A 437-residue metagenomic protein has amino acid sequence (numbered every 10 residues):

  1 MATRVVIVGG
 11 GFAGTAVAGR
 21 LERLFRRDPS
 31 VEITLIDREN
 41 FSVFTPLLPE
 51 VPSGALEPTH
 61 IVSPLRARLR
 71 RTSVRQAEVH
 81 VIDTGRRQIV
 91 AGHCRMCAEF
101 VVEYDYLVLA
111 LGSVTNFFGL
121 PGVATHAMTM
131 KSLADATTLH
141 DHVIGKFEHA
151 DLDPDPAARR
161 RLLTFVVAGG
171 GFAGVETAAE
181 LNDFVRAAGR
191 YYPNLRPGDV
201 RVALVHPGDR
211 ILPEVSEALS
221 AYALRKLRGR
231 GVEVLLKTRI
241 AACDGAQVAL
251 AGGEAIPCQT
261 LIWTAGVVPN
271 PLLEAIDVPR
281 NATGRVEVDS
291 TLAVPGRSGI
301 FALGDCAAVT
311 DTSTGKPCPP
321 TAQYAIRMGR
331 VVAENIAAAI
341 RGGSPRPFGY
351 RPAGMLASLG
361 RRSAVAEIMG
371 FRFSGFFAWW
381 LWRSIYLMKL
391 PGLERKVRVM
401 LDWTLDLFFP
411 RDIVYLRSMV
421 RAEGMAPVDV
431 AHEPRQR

Functional and structural regions predicted by a protein language model:
M1-A2, S73-A168, F184, I262: FAD-binding core/adjacent interface of flavoenzyme oxidoreductases
M1-V81, F165, V175-V215, I262 (+1 more regions): Beta1-alpha1 glycine-rich phosphate/pyrophosphate-binding loop at the start of Rossmann-like nucleotide-binding domains
V6-V8, V102-G112, S132, I240 (+3 more regions): Short hydrophobic core segments
A13, G112-T115, A178, V267-P269: Short glycine-rich anion-binding loops that position phosphate/pyrophosphate groups of nucleotides and phosphorylated
A18, D183-R186, Q323-Y350: Internal hydrophobic alpha-helix adjacent to the cofactor/substrate pocket in enzyme cavities
E32, T72-I89, N182-S290, V294-G296 (+1 more regions): A Rossmann-like FAD-binding core segment of flavoenzymes
T125-D155, A246-A249, A255-R327: FAD-site-proximal beta/loop scaffold in flavoenzymes
E334-R437: C-terminal, flexible cofactor-proximal segment of oxidoreductases
